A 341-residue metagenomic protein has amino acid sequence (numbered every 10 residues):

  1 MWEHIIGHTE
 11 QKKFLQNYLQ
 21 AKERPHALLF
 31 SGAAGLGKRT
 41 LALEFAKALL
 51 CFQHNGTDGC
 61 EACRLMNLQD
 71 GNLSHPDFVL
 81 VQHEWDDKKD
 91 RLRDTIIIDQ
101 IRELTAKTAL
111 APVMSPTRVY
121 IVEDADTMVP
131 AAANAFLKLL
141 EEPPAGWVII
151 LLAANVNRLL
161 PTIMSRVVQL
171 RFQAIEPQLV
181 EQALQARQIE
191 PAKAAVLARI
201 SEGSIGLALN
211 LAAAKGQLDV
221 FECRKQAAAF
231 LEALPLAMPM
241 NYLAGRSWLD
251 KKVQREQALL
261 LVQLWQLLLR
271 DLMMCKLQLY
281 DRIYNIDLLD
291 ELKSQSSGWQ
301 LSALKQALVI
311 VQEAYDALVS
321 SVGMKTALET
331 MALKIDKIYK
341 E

Functional and structural regions predicted by a protein language model:
M1-A48, G56, R64-L68, A145-W147 (+2 more regions): Charged, glycine-rich active-site and insertion segments that engage polyanionic ligands
L15-L19, T95-V119, T127, A135-K138: Conserved alpha-helical scaffold flanking the Walker A/P-loop in AAA+ ATPase domains
E23-R24, G71-P76, V113-P116, P143-G146: Short loop/turn elements that form and flank the Walker-type P-loop nucleotide-binding site in RecA-like NTPase cores
D58-K88: AAA+/P-loop NTPase substrate/partner-engagement loops
K88-I97, A125, Q169: Flexible beta-alpha connector loops of hexameric P-loop NTPases
A109, N134-L151: Conserved catalytic/switch belt of AAA+ P-loop NTPases
D124-M128, V156: Conserved Walker B
V129-A131, P161: Conserved D-loop-proximal element of ABC-family nucleotide-binding domains
